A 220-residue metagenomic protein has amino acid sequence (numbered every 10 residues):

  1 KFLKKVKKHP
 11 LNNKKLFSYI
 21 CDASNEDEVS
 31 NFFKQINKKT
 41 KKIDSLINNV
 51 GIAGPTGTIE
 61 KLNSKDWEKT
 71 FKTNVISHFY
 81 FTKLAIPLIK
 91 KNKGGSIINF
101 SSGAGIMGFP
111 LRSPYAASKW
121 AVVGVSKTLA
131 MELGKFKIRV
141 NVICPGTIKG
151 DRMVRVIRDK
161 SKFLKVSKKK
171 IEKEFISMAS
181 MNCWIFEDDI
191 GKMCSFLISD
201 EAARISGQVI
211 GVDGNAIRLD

Functional and structural regions predicted by a protein language model:
K1-T40, K65, R155-K162: Short-chain dehydrogenase/reductase
A53-T56, M107, C194-S195, S206-D220: Short C-terminal tail/terminal secondary-structure segment of NAD(P)H-dependent dehydrogenase/reductase domains
G57-I59, N63-F71, F175: Substrate-binding pocket helix/loop in short-chain dehydrogenase/reductase
T82, S118, S126: Active-site helix of classical SDR
S102: Residue(s) in the substrate-gating loop at a strand-loop-helix junction that position the organic substrate next
G134, R139, I205-G207: Short, small/polar-rich loop/turn modules that mediate ligand/substrate recognition or access, typified
V142, K165-I205, V212-G214: C-terminal helical subdomain
